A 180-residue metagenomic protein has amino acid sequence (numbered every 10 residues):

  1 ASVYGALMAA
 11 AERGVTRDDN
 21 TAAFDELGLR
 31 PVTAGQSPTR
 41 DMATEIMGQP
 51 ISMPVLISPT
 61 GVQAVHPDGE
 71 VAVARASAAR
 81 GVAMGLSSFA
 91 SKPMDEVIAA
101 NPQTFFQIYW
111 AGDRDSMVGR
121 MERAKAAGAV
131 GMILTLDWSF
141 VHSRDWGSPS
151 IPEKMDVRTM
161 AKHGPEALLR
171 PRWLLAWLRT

Functional and structural regions predicted by a protein language model:
A1-I51, M155-T180: An N-cap/entry alpha-helix motif that binds or orients negatively charged groups
V3, T16-A23, V73, P93 (+3 more regions): General structural feature for long, well-ordered alpha-helical segments within catalytic domains of soluble enzymes
T33-G35, G61-Q63, I108-G112: Short, flexible loop segments at the rims of nucleotide/cofactor-binding pockets, characterized by
D41-P54, V62-A76, F89-A100: N-terminal active-site wall of soluble small-molecule enzyme domains
V55-S58, M84-L86, T104-I108, M132: Hydrophobic faces of well-ordered beta-strands that scaffold small-molecule active sites in alpha/beta enzyme cores
V62, A74-R75, A79, D115-T180: Alpha/beta enzyme core
H66-V71, L86-F106, W110-G119, S139-P152: Active-site-adjacent beta->alpha loops and helix N-cap segments on the catalytic face of soluble alpha/beta enzymes
A79-A83, A99-T104, G128-V130: Glycine-enriched alpha-helix->loop->beta-strand junction motifs that scaffold or abut catalytic
